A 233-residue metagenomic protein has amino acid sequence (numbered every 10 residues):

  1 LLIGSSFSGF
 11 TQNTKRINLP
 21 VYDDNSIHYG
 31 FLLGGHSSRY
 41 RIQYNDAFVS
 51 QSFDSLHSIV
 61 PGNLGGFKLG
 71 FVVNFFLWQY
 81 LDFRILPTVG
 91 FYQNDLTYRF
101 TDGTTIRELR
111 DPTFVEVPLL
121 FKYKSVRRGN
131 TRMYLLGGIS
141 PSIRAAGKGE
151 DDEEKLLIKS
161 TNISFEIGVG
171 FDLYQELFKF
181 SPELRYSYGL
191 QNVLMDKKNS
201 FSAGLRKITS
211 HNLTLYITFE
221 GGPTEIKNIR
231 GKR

Functional and structural regions predicted by a protein language model:
F10-G65, E220-T224, R233: Short glycine/proline- and aromatic-enriched beta-strand/turn motifs that initiate or cap beta-hairpins
R16, S160, F171-R233: Predominantly the C-terminal beta-signal and adjacent terminal strand-loop region of outer-membrane beta-barrel
D24, F76-Y80, V126-N130, Y174-E176 (+1 more regions): Outer-membrane beta-barrel channels and translocator barrels
N25-I27, N63-F67, D111-V117, T131 (+2 more regions): Residues that define the transmembrane beta-barrel architecture of outer-membrane proteins
F31-G35, F67-F75, P87-V89, V117-Y123 (+4 more regions): Residues on the lipid-exposed face of transmembrane beta-strands in outer-membrane beta-barrel proteins
Q43-V60, Y92-P112, A145-K159, L194-R206: Flexible, solvent-exposed loop segments that connect beta-strands
I85-G137: Hydrophobic, well-structured mid-protein blocks that either form specific transmembrane helices
